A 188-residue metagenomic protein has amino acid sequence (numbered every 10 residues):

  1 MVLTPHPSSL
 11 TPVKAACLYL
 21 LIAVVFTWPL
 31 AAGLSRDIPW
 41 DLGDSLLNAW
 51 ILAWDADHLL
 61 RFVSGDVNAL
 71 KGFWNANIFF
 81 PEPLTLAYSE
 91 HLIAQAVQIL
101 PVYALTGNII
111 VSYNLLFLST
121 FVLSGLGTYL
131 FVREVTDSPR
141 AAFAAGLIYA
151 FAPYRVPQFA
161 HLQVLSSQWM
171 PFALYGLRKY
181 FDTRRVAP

Functional and structural regions predicted by a protein language model:
M1, S8, N68, L92-I93 (+2 more regions): Coil-to-alpha-helix initiation sites in intrinsically disordered, low-complexity, charged segments
M1-P29: Start-transfer (signal-anchor) and selected internal transmembrane alpha helices of multi-pass inner/ER membrane
H6-A16, I110, N114-F117, P139: Membrane-water interface of alpha-helical transmembrane segments
K14, K71, R178-K179: Context-gated lysine
A16, S89-L100, A142, G146 (+1 more regions): Generic alpha-helical secondary structure signal
Y19, L115-V135, P139-P188: Membrane-embedded helix bundles of polyisoprenyl
I22-G125, A152-S167: Membrane-interface coil-to-helix junctions
